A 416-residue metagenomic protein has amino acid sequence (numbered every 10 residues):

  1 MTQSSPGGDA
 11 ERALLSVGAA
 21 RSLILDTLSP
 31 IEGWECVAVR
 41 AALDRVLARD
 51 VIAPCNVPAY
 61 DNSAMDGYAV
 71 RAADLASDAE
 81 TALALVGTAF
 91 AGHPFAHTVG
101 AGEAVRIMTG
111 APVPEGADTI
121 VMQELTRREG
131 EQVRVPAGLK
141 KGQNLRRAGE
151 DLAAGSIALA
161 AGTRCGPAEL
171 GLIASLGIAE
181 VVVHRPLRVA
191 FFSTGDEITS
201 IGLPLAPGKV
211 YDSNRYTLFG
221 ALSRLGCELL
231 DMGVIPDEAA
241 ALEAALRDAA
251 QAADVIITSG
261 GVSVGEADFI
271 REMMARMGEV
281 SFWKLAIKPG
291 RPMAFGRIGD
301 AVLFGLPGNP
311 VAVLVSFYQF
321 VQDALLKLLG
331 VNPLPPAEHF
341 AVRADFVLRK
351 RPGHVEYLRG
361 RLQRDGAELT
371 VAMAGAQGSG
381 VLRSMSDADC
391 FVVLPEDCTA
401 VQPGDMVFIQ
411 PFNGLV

Functional and structural regions predicted by a protein language model:
M1-D78, V331-Y357: Short, low-complexity N-terminal leaders and the immediately following helix N-cap/first helix
M1-T27, A206, L218-L225, V255 (+4 more regions): N-terminal intrinsically disordered, low-complexity, charge/repeat-rich segments that act as generic
T2-G18, Y68-D231, P236, T370 (+2 more regions): Short, glycine/charged-enriched hinge/interface segments at domain edges or termini
L28-E32, D50, V113, S156-G162 (+9 more regions): Structural signal for hydrophobic packing residues in well-ordered secondary-structure cores of soluble enzyme domains
E35-R40, R49, G92, V133 (+2 more regions): Flexible glycine/proline-rich
D61-S63, L75-D78, A96-G100, V113-E115 (+15 more regions): Solvent-exposed alpha-helices and their adjacent loops that cap or buttress functional pockets in soluble metabolic
L203-P204, S213-F295: Acidic, glycine-rich loop-and-beta core segments that form the ion-binding/anion-interacting portion of active sites
